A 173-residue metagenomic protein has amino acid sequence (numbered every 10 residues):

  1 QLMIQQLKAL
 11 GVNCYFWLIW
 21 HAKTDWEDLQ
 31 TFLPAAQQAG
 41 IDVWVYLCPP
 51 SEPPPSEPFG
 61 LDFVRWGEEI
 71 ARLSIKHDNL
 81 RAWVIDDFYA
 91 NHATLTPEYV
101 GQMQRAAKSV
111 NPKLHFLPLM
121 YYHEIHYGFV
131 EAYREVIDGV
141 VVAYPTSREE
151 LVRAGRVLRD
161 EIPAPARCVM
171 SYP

Functional and structural regions predicted by a protein language model:
Q1-P173: Glycan-processing catalytic domains of CAZymes
